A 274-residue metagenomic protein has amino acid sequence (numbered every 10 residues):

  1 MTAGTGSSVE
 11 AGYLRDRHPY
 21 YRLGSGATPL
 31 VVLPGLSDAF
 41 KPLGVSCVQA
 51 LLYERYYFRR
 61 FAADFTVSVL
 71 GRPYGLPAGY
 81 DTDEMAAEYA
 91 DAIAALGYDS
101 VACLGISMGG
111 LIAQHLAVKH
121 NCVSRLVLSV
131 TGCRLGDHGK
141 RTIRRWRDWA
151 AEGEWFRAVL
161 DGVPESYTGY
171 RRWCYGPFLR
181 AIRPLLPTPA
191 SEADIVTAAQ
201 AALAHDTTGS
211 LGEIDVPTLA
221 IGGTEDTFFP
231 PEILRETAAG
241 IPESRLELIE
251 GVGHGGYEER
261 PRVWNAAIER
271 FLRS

Functional and structural regions predicted by a protein language model:
G12-P77: Conserved HGGG/HGGXW glycine-rich cap/lid loop of the alpha/beta-hydrolase fold
E84-V101: Conserved acidic catalytic loop of the alpha/beta-hydrolase fold
V101, G105-S107, G223: Conserved alpha/beta-hydrolase "nucleophile elbow" surrounding the catalytic nucleophile
L111-Q114, V118, C122, L126-G153 (+1 more regions): Flexible "cap/lid" loop of the alpha/beta hydrolase fold
D137-K140, R157-L203, S210: Conserved alpha/beta-hydrolase catalytic His-Asp/Glu region
I214, A220-G222, D226: Short beta-strand/loop motif that positions the catalytic acidic residue of the alpha/beta-hydrolase fold
T227-I233: Conserved alpha/beta-hydrolase "acid-adjacent" motif
V252-N265: Catalytic histidine-centered segment of alpha/beta-hydrolase-like enzymes
